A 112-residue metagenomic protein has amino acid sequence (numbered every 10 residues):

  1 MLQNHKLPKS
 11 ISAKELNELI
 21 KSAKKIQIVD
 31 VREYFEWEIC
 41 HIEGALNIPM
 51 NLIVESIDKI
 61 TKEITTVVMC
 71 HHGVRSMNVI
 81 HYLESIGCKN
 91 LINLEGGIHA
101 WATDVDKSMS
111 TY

Functional and structural regions predicted by a protein language model:
M1-Q27, Y34-T65, V74-Y112: Rhodanese-like catalytic fold shared by cysteine-dependent sulfurtransferases and DSP/PTP-type phosphatases
M69: Short, surface-exposed ligand- or partner-binding patches at beta-edge/loop junctions that are enriched in aromatics
